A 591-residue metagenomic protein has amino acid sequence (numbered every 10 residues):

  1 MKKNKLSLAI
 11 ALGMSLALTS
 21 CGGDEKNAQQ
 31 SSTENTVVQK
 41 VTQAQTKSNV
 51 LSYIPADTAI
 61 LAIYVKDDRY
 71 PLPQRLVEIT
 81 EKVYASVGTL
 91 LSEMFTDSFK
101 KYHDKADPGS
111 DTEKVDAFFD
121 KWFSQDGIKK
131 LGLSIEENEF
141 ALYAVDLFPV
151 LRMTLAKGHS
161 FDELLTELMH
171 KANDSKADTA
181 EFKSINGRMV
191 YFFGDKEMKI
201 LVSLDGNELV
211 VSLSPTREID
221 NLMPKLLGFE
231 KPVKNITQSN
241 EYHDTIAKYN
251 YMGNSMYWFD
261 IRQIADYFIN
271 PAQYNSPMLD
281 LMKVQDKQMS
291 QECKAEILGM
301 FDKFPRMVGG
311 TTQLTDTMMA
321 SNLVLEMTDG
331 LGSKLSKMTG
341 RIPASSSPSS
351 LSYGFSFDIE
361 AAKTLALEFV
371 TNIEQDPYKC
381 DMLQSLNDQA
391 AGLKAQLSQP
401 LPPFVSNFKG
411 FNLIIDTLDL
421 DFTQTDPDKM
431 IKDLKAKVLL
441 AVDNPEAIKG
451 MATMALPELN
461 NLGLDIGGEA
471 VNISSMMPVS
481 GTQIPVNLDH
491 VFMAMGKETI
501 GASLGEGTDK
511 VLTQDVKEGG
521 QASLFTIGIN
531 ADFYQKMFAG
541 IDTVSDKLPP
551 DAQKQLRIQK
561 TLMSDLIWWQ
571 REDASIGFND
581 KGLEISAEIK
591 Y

Functional and structural regions predicted by a protein language model:
M1-L8: Bacterial N-terminal signal peptides that target proteins for export
L8-M14: Hydrophobic helical h-region of N-terminal Sec-dependent signal peptides in bacterial secretory/periplasmic proteins
A17-S20: C-terminal motif of bacterial Sec signal peptides marking the signal peptidase cleavage site
G22-R188, I246-F304, T317-T425, L459-N461: Structural boundary/hinge residues at secondary-structure and domain interfaces
A62-I63, T112-T245, P403-I527: Single conserved position on a long alpha-helix in the C-terminal lobe of the eukaryotic protein kinase
F182-E197, Q238-A272, Y353-K363, S475-L488 (+1 more regions): Short, conserved secondary-structure transition motifs
I359-E368, P427, D443-M451, Y534-I541: Membrane-proximal interfacial segments on either side of biological membranes
T508-D509, D515-Y591: Long, C-terminal catalytic modules of enzymes
